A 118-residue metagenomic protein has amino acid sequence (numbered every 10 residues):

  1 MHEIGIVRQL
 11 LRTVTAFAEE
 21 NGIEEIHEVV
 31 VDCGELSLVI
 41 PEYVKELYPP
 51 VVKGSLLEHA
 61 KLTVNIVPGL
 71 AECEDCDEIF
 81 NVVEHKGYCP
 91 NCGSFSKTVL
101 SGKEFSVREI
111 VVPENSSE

Functional and structural regions predicted by a protein language model:
M1-E58: Long, charged N-terminal interaction/targeting segments
H2-T13, P41, L57-T63, K97-E118: Extended interfacial segments that mediate partner engagement and assembly in macromolecular machines
I4, E25, E42, V67 (+2 more regions): Non-catalytic, surface-exposed connector residues within folded enzymatic/regulatory domains
D32-L36, N65-G69, I110: Short loop/turn motifs enriched for small/polar and acidic residues
K61-P68, E78-V83: Short, flexible, mixed-charge glycine/proline-rich loop motifs that serve as phosphate/nucleic-acid-contacting
A71, G87, F105: Cys/His-enriched microdomains
C73-C76, C89-C92: Short cysteine-rich clusters marking metal-coordination/redox-active sites
N81, S94-T98: Short functional micro-motifs and their immediate structural scaffolds
